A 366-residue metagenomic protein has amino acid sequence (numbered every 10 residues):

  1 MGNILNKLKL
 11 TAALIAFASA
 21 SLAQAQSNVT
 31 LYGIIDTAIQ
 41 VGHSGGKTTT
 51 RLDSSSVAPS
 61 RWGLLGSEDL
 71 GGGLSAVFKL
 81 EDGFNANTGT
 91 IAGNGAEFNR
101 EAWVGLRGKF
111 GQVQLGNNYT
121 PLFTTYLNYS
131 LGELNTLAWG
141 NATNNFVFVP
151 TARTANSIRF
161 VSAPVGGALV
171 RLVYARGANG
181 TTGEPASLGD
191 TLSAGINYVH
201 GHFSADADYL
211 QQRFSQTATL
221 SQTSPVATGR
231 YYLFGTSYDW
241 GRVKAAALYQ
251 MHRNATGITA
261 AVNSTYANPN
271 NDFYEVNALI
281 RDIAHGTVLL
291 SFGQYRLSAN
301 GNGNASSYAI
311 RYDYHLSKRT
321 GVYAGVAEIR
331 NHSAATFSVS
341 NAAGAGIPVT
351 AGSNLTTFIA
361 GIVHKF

Functional and structural regions predicted by a protein language model:
M1-A25: Gram-negative bacterial Sec-dependent N-terminal signal peptides
A18-Q24, W62-L70, G108-Q112, S162-G166 (+6 more regions): Outer-membrane beta-barrel proteins
Q26-G42, T49-G177, L188, I196-S204: Outer membrane beta-barrel
T30-Y32, S75-V77, Q112-G116, L169-R171 (+7 more regions): Residue-level detector of the transmembrane beta-barrel scaffold of outer-membrane proteins
I39-K47, F84-T90, P121-F123, A178-T182 (+5 more regions): Gram-negative outer-membrane beta-barrel proteins
K47-R51, N145, G180-T182, T219-T223 (+3 more regions): Extracellular loop and loop/strand-boundary signature of outer-membrane beta-barrel proteins
S187, S193-Y314, V326-E328: Detector for outer-membrane/organellar transmembrane beta-barrel domains, recognizing the amphipathic beta-strand
L316, T350-F366: Outer-membrane beta-barrel "beta-signal"
